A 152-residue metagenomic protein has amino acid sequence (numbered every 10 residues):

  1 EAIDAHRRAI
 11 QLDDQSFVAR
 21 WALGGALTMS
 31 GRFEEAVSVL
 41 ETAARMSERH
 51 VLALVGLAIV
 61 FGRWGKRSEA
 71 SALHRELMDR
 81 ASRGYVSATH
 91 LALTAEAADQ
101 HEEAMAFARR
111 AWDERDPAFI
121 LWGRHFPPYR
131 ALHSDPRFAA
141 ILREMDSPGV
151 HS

Functional and structural regions predicted by a protein language model:
E1-S152: Alpha-helical protein-protein interaction modules
